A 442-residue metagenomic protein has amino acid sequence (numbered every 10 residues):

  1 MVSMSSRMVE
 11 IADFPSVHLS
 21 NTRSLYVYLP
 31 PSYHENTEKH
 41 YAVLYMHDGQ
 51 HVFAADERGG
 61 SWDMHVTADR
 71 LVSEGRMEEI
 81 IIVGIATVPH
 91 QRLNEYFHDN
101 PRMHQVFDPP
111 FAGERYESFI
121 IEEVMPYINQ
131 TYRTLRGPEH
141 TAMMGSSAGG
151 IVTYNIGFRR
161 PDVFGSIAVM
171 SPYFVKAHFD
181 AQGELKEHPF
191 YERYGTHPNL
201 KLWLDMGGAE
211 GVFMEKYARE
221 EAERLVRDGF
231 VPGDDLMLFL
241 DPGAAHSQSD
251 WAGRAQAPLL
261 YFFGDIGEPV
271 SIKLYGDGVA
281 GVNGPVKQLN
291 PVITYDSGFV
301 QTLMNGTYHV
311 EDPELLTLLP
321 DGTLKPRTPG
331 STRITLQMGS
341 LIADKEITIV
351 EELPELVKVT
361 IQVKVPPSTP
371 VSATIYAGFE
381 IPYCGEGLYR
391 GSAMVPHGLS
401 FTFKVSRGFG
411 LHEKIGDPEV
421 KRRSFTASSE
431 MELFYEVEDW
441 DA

Functional and structural regions predicted by a protein language model:
M1, R76, E268, G276 (+4 more regions): Insoluble glucan recognition modules
M1-Y275, V286-N290, D296, P354-A373 (+2 more regions): Non-catalytic cap/lid and distal C-terminal segments of serine-dependent acyl enzymes
V17-L19, D296, E311, Q337-L341 (+1 more regions): Short strand-coil-strand connectors
L25-Y26, D48, Y295, F299-N305 (+2 more regions): Bimodal feature
T37-Y41, Y295-P320: Short flexible loop/turn segments that cap and initiate beta-strands
Y127, D296-G298, H309-L315, Y376-I381 (+1 more regions): Change "in extracellular beta-sheet-rich domains … of secreted and cell-surface proteins" to "in beta-sheet-rich domains
Y194, L202-D205, G284, T302-V310 (+2 more regions): Acidic, low-complexity Ser/Thr/Gly/Pro-rich repeat segments typical of extracellular/periplasmic and surface-exposed
